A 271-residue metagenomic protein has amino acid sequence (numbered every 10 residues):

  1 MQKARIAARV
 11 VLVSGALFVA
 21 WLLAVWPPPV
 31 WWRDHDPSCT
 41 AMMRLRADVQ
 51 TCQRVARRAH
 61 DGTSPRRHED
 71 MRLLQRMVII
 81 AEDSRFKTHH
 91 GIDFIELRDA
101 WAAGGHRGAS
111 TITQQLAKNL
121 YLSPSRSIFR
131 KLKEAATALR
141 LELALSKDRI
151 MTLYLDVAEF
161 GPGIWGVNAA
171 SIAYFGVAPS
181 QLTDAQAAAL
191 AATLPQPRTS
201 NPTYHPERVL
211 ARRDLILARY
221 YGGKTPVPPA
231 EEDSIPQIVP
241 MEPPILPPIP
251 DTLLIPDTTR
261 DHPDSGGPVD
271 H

Functional and structural regions predicted by a protein language model:
Q2-H271: Juxtamembrane regions of bacterial inner-membrane/periplasmic proteins, predominantly the peptidoglycan biogenesis
